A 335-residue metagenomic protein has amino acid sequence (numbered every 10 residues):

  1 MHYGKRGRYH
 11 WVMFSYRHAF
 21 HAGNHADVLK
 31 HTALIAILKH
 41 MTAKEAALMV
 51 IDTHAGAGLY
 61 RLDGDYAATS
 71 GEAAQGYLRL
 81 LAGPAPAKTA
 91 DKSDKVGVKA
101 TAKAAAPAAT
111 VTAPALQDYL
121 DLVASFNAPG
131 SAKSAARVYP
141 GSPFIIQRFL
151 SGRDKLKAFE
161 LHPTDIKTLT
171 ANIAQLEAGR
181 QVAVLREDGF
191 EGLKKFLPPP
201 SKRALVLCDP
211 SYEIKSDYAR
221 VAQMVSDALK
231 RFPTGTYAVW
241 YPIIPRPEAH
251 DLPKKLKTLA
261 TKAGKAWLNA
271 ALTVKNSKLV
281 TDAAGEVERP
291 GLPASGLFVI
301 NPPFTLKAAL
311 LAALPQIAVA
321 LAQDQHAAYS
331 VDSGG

Functional and structural regions predicted by a protein language model:
H2-G335: Class I S-adenosyl-L-methionine-dependent methyltransferase catalytic core
